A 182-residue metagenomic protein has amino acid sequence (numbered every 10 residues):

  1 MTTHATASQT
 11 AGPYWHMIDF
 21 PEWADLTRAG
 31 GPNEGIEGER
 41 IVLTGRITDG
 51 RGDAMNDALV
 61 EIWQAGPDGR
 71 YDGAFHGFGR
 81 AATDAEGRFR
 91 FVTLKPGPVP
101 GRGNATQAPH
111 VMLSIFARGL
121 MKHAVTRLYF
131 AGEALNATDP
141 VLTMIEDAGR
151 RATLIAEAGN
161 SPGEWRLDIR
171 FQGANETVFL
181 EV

Functional and structural regions predicted by a protein language model:
M1-V182: Beta-strand-dominated extracellular/periplasmic modules and repeats in secreted or surface-exposed proteins
